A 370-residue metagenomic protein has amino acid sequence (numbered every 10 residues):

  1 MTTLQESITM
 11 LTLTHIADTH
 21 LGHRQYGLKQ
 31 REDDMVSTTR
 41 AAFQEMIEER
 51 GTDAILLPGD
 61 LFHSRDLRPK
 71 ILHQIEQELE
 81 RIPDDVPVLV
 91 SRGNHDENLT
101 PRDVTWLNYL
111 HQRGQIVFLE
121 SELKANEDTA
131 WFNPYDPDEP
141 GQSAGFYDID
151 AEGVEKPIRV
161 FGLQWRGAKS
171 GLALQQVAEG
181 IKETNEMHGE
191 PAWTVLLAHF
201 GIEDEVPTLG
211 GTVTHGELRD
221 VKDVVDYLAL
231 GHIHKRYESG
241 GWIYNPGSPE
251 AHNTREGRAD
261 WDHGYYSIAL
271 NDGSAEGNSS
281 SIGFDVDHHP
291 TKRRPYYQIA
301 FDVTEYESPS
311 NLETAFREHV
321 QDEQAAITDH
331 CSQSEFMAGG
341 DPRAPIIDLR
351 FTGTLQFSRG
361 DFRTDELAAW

Functional and structural regions predicted by a protein language model:
T2-E78, D84-D85: N-terminal active-site segment of His-dependent metallophosphoesterases
I8-K29, A269-E305: Domain-start "cap" segments at the beginnings of catalytic or binding domains
H20-H23, D60-S64, G201-E203, E250-A251 (+1 more regions): A short, flexible beta-alpha/helix-coil linker loop
D34, L61-F62, H95, F351-F357: Short, internal active-site loops enriched in acidic
A41, E45, E49, Q77-R81 (+4 more regions): A generic secondary-structure signal
A54, R65-A269, A275: His/Asp/Glu-rich metal-coordinating catalytic cores of metallo-dependent phosphodiesterases/hydrolases acting on
N278-W370: Accessory, non-catalytic peripheral segments of nucleic-acid enzymes
